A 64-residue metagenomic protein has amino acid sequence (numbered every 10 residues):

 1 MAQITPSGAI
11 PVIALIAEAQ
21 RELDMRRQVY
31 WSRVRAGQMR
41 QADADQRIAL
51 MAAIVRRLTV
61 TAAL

Functional and structural regions predicted by a protein language model:
M1-Y30: N-terminal acidic leader/helix
Q28-L64: Short, charge-rich amphipathic interface segments used for partner binding and complex assembly
